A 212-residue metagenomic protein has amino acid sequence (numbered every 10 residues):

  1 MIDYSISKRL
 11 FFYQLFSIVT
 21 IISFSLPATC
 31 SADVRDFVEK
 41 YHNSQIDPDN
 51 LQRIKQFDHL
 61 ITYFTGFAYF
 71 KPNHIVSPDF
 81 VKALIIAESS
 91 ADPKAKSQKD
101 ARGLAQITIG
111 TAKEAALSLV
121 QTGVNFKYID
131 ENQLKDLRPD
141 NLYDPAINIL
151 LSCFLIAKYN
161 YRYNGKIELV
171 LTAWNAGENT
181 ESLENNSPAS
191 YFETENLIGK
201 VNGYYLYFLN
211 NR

Functional and structural regions predicted by a protein language model:
M1-I2, V76: Accessible peptide chain termini
I2-C30: Classical Sec-dependent N-terminal signal peptides that target proteins to the secretory pathway
S31-R212: Catalytic glycan-binding domains that act on GlcNAc-containing polysaccharides
